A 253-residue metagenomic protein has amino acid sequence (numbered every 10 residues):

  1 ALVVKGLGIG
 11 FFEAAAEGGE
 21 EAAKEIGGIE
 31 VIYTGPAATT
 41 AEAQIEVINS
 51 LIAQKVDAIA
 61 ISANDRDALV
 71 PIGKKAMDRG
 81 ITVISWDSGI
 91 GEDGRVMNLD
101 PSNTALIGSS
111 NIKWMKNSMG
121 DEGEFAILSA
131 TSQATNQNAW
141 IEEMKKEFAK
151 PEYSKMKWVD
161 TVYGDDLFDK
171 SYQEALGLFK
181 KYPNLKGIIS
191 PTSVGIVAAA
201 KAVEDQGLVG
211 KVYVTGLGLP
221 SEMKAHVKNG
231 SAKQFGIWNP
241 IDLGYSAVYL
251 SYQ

Functional and structural regions predicted by a protein language model:
A1-Q253: A residue-level marker of the well-folded mature domains of exported/periplasmic proteins
